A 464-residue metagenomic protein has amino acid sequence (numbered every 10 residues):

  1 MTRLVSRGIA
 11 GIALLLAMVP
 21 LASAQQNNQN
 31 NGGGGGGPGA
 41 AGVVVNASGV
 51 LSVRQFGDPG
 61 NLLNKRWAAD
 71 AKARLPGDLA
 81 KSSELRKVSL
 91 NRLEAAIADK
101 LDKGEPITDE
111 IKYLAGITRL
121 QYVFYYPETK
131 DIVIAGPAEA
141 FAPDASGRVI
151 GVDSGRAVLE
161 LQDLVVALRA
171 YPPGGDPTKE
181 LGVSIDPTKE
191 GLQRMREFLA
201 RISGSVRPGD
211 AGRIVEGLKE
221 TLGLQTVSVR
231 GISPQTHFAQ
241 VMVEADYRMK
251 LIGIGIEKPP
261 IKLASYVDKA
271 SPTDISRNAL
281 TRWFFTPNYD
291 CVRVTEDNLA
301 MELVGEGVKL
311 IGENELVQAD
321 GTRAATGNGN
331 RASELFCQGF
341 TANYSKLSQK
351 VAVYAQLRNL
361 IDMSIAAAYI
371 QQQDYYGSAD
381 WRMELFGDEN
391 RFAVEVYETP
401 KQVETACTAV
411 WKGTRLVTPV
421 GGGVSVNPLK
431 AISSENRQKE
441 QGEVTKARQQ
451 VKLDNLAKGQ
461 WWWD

Functional and structural regions predicted by a protein language model:
M1-S6: N-terminal secretory signal peptides that target proteins for export/translocation
I9-P20: Bacterial N-terminal signal peptides
A24-D464: Outer membrane pore-forming secretion/assembly proteins and partners of Gram-negative envelopes
